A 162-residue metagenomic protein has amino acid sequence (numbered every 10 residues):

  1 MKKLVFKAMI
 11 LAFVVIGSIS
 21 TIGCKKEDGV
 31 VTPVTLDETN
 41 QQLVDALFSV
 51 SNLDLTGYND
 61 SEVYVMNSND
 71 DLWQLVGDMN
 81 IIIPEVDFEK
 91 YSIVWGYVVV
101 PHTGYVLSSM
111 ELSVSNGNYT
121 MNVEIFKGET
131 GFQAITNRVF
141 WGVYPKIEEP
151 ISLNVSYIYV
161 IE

Functional and structural regions predicted by a protein language model:
M1-A8, E148: Short, Lys/Arg-enriched, disordered terminal segments
K2-L4, G17-V44, S156-E162: Bacterial Sec-dependent N-terminal signal peptides
A8, W73, I151-N154: A broad, structure-centric signal for solvent-exposed, well-ordered loop/edge residues that line or flank functional
M9-I19: Bacterial N-terminal signal peptides
G17-I19, Y64, P150-I151: N-terminal processing/targeting junctions
K25-V86: N-terminal catalytic cores of peptidoglycan-degrading enzymes
E62-T120: Mature extracytoplasmic domains of secretory-pathway proteins
P101-E162: Extracytoplasmic electrostatic interaction patches
